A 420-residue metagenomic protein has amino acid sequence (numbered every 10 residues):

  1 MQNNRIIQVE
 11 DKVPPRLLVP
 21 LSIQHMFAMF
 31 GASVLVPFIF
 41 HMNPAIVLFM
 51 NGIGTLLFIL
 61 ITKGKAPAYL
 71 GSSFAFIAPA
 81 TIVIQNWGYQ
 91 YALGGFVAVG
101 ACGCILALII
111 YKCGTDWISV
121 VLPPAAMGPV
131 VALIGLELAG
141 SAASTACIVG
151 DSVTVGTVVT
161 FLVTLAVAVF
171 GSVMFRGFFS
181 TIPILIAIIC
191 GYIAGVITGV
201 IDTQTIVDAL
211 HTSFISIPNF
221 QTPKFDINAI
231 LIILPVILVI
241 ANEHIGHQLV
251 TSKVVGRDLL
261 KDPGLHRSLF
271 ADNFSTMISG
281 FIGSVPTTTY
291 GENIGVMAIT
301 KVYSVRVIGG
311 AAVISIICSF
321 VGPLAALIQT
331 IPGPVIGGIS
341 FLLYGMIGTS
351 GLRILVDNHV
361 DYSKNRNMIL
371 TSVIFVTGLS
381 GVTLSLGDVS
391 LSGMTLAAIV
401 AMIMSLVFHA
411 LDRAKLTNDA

Functional and structural regions predicted by a protein language model:
M1-P20, T203-N219, K253-L260, R267-S268 (+1 more regions): Intrinsically disordered, low-complexity non-transmembrane regions of multi-pass membrane transporters
Q2, F30-V34, T164-G171, I182 (+3 more regions): Juxtamembrane interface elements at the cytosolic ends of transmembrane helices in multi-pass membrane proteins
R5-R16, F38-I59, K65, P235-V305: Membrane-embedded helical hairpins/re-entrant loop segments and their flanking transmembrane helices within multi-pass
R16-M29, V155-T164, I182-P183, T198 (+2 more regions): Hydrophobic, membrane-embedded alpha-helices of multi-pass small-molecule transporters
L21-G54, A66-Y91: Transmembrane helix-boundary motif of multi-pass solute transporters/channels
G54-A66, C104-I118, A168-R176, I245-G256 (+2 more regions): C-terminal ends of transmembrane helices
A80-G88, S172, N293-I308, I314-C318: Interfacial segments of multi-pass membrane proteins
Q85-D202, A312-D419: Membrane-embedded alpha-helical modules
